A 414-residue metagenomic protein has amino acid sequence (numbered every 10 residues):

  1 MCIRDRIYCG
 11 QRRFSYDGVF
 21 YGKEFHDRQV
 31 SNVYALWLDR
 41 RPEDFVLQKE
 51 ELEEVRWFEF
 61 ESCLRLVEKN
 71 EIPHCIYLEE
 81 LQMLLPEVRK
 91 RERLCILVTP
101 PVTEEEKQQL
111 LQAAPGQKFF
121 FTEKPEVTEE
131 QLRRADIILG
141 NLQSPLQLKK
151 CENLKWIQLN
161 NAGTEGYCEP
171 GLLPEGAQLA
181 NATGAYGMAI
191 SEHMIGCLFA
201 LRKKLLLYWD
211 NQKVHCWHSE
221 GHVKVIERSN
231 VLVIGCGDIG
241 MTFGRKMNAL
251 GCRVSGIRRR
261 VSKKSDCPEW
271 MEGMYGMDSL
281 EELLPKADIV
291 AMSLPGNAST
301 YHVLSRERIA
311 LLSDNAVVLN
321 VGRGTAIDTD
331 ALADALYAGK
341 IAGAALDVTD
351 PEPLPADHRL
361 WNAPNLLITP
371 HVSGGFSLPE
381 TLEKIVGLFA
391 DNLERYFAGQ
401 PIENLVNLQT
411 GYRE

Functional and structural regions predicted by a protein language model:
M1, R134-Q212, V223: Phosphate/diphosphate ligand-binding glycine-rich loop within oxidoreductases
I3, I96-V98, V233: Hydrophobic Val/Ile/Leu positions in short beta-strands of Rossmann-like dinucleotide-binding domains
G10-K90: Nudix hydrolase/Nudix homology domain
K90-I137, F397, E414: N-terminal glycine-/charge-rich "phosphate-binding" loop or analogous flexible N-terminal tail
F120, S255, T325: Conserved beta-strand positions in the Rossmann-like core of class I SAM-dependent methyltransferases
A180-N181, A185-H193, E269, E352-E414: C-terminal helix-to-coil terminal segments
Y208-T242: Glycine-rich NAD(P)-binding loop of Rossmann-like domains
V261-R359, G375: Rossmann-like adenosine-cofactor binding region
